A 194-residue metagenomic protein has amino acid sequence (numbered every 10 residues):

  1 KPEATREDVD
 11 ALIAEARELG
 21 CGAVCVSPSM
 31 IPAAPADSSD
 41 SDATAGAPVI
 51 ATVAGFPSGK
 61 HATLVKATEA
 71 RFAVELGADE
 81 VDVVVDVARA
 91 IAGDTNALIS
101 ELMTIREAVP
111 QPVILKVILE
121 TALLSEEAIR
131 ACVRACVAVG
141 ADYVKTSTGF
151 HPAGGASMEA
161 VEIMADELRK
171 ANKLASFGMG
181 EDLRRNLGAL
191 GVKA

Functional and structural regions predicted by a protein language model:
K1-L19, S29-V192: Alpha/beta enzyme core
G22: Metallocofactor- and cofactor-centric catalytic cores in central/energy metabolism, strongly enriched
V26: Small/polar loops that bind or transfer phosphate-bearing groups
